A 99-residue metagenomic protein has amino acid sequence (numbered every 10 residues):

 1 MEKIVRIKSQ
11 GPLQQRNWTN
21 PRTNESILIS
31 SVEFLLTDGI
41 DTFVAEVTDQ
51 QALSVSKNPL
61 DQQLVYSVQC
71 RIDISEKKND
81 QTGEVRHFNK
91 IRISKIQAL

Functional and structural regions predicted by a protein language model:
M1-L99: Single-stranded nucleic acid-binding surfaces, predominantly the OB-fold ssDNA-binding core
